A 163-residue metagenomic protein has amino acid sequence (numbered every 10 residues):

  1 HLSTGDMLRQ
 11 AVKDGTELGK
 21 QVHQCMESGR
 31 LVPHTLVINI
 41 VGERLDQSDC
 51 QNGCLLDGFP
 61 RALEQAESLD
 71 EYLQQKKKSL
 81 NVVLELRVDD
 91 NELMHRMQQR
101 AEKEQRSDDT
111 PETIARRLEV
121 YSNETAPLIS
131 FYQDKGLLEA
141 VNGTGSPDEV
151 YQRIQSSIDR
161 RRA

Functional and structural regions predicted by a protein language model:
L2-Q75, K103: ATP-dependent small-molecule kinase phosphotransfer cores that center on conserved nucleotide phosphate-binding segments
G5, V41, L55, L84 (+3 more regions): Residue-level signature of catalytic and energy-coupling elements of molecular machines, predominantly ATP/GTP-dependent
D6-R9, P60-E64, R87-M94, S146-D148: Conserved nucleotide-binding/hydrolysis micro-motifs of P-loop NTPases
K20-C25, E71-E124: A glycine- and Lys/Arg-enriched "phosphate-lid" helix/loop adjacent to the NTP-binding pocket of small-molecule kinases
T35, F59, L86, P111-I114 (+1 more regions): Conserved phosphate/pyrophosphate-binding and hydrolysis machinery centered on Walker-type P-loop NTPases, extending
D49-C50, S79, D134-K135: Short loop/turn elements that form and flank the Walker-type P-loop nucleotide-binding site in RecA-like NTPase cores
A66-E67, M94-M97, Y151-R153: Short, well-ordered secondary-structure micro-motifs
E102, E119-A163: NTP-dependent small-molecule kinase module
